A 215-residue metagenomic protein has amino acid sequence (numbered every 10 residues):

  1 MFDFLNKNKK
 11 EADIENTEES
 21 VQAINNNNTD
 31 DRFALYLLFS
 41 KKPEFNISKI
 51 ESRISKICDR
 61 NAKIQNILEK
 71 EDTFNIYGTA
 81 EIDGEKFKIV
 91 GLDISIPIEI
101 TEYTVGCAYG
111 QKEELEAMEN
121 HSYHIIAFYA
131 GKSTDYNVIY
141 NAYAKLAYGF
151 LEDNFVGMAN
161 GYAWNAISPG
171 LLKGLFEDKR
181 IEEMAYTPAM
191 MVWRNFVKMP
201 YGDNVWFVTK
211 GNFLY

Functional and structural regions predicted by a protein language model:
F2-K7, D13-L68: Short, extreme N-terminal segment that most often corresponds to the first beta-strand
N28, A34-P43, Q65, F74-Y77 (+2 more regions): Terminal targeting/leader modules
R32, E116-S133, V208-Y215: Glycine-rich, often proline-containing surface loops adjacent to acidic residues and nearby aromatics that form
K42-E44, N75-D83, M158-R180: Short, conserved secondary-structure transition motifs
P43-L115: N-terminal low-complexity, intrinsically disordered segments
A62-E71, K132, D153-K173, M184-A185: Short glycine-rich, low-complexity/disordered patches
H121-A159: Charged, alpha-helical interface segments at or near domain boundaries
Y162-Y215: Aromatic/basic-lined ligand-recognition segments that form π-stacking hydrophobic pockets flanked by Lys/Arg to engage
